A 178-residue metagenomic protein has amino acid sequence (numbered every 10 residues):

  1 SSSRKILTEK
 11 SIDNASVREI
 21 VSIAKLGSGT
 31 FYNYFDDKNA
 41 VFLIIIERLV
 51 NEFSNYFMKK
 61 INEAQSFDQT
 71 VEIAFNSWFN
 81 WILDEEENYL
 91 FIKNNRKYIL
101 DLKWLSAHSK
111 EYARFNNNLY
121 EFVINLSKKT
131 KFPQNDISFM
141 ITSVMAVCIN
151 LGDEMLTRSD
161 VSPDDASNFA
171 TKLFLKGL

Functional and structural regions predicted by a protein language model:
S1, D13-N14, Y34-M58, E72 (+1 more regions): An amphipathic alpha-helix adjacent to DNA-recognition modules
S2-E9, E52, Y56-E63, S143 (+1 more regions): Solvent-exposed, amphipathic alpha-helical segments
I6-A40, I44: Helix-turn-helix
E9-D13, A64, E85: Short coil/turn segments at alpha/beta junctions that flank glycine-rich nucleotide-binding fingerprints
I44, R48, M58-D84, M140 (+1 more regions): Hydrophobic alpha-helical connector segments
N51-S54, M58, L102-K129, S138-T142 (+1 more regions): Amphipathic alpha-helical packing segments from all-alpha helical-bundle domains
L83-K103, E121, D153-T157: Amphipathic alpha-helical segments used for helix-helix packing
S127-K172: Hydrophobic/aromatic-rich alpha-helical bundle segments in the mid-to-C-terminal region
